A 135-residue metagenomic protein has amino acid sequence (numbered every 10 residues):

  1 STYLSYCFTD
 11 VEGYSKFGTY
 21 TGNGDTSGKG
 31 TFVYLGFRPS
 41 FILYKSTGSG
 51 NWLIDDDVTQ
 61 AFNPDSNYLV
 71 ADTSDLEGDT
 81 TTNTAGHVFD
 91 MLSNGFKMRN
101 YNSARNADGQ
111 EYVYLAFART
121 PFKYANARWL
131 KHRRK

Functional and structural regions predicted by a protein language model:
S1-K135: Surface-exposed molecular-recognition determinants
